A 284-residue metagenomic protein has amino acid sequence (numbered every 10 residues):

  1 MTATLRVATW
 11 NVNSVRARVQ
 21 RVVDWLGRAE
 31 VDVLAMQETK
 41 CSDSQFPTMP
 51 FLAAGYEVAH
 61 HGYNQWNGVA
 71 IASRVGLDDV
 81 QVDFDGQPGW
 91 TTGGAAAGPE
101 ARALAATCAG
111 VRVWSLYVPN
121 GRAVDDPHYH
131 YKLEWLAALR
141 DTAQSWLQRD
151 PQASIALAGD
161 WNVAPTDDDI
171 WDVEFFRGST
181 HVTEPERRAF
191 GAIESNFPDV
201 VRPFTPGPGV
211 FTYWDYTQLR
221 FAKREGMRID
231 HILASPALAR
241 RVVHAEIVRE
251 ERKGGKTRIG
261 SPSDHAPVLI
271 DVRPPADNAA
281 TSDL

Functional and structural regions predicted by a protein language model:
M1-V69, A276-L284: N-terminal, active-site-proximal structural segment of metallo-dependent hydrolase catalytic domains
T4-S14, G110-D125, H265: Active-site-proximal beta-strand elements of phosphoester/diester hydrolases
V7-N11, L26-S44, V113, A143-D167 (+4 more regions): Active-site beta-strand/loop signature of hydrolases that rely on acidic residues for catalysis
V15-A17, C41-S44, V124, A164-P165 (+1 more regions): Active-site environment of divalent metal-dependent phosphoester hydrolases
T39-S42, T48-A123: Structured beta-strand-rich core segments of catalytic domains in phosphoester-bond hydrolases
D43, L52, V80-D83, T166-L284: Metal-dependent phosphoester-hydrolase catalytic domains
R112-Y131, D172-E186: Active-site-proximal loop/helix segment associated with metal-binding centers of metalloenzymes
Y129-P151: A long, amphipathic alpha-helix that forms part of the scaffold/cap immediately adjacent to metal-dependent active
